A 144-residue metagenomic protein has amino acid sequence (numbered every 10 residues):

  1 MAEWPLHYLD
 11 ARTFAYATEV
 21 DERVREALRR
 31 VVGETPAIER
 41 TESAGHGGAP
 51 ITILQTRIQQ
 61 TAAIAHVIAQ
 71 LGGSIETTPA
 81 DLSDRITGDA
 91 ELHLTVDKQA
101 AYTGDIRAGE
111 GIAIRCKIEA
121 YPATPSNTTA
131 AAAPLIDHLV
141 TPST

Functional and structural regions predicted by a protein language model:
M1-I38: Long, hydrophobic N-terminal alpha-helical segment
Y8-F14, A90-L92, I114-I118: Short glycine-/aliphatic-rich beta-strand segments at the starts of folded cytosolic domains
A17-T18, R57-A63, Y121: Helix N-cap motif at beta-to-alpha junctions
V20-V24, A63, T124-A131: Short amphipathic alpha-helical segments
V24-A27, V67-S74, A133: Short amphipathic alpha-helices in soluble, non-transmembrane regions that often serve as interface/regulatory elements
I38-A62: Short, charge-patterned binding micro-sites
A69-G104: Mid-chain, well-packed structural core segment of small domains
L94-T144: Glycine-rich, aromatic-bearing surface loops/beta-hairpins
